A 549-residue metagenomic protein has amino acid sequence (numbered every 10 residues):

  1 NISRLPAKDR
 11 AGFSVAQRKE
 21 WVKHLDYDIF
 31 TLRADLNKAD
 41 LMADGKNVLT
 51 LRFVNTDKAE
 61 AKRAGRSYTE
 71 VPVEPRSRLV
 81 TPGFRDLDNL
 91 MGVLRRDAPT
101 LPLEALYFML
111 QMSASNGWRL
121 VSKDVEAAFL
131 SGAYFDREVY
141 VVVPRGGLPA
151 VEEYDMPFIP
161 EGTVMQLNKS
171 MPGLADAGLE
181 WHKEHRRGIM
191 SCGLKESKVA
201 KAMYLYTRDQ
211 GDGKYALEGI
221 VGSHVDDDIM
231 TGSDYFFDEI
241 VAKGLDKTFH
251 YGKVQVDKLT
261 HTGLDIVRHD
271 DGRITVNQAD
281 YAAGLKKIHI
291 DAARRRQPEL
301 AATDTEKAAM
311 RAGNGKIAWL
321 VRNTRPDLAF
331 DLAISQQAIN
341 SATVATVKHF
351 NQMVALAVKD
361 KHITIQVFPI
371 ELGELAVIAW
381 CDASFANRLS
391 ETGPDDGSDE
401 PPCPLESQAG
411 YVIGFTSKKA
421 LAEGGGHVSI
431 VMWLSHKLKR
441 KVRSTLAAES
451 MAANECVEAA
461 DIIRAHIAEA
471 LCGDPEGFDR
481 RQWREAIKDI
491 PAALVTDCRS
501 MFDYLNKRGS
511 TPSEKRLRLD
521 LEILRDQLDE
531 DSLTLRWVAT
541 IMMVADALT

Functional and structural regions predicted by a protein language model:
N1-R187, S191-K198, M203, E306: Chromodomain-type histone methyl-lysine reader module
Q17, H24, F53, M109 (+17 more regions): Mobile genetic element proteins and their domesticated derivatives, centered on retroelements and DNA transposons
E60-A64, D86-N89, A128-S131, A150 (+8 more regions): Eukaryotic short linear interaction motifs
A64-E70, M91-V93, A133-F135, D234-Y235 (+5 more regions): Short coil/turn segments at secondary-structure boundaries
P99-L106, G178, D234-D238, T445-V457 (+1 more regions): Short, charged, low-complexity patches
F129-P149, N168-K183, Y206-D209, G213-H250 (+3 more regions): Catalytic palm subdomain of template-directed nucleic-acid polymerases, centered on the conserved carboxylate motif
C192-V199, I229-A282, N351-I370, L471-E476: Polymerase palm active-site segment centered on the conserved acidic dipeptide of motif C
G211-V221, A279-T549: Divalent metal-binding acidic/histidine catalytic loops
